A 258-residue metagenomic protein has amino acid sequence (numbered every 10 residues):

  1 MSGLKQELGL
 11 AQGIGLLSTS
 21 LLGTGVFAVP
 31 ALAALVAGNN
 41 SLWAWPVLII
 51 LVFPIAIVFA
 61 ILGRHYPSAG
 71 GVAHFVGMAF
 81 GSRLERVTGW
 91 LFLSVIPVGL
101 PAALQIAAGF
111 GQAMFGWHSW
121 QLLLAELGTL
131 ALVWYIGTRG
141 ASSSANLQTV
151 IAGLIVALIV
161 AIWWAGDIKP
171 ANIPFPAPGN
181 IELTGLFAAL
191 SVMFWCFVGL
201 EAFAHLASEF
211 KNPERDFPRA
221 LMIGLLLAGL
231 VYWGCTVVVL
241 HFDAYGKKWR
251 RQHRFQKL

Functional and structural regions predicted by a protein language model:
M1-N40, F53, I57: Membrane-interface "cap" regions at the ends of multi-pass membrane proteins
G3-L4, L42, W120-Q121, L127-G128 (+1 more regions): Helix-loop-helix junctions that connect adjacent transmembrane segments in multi-pass membrane transporters
E7-L17, G81-S94, T129, N180-M193 (+1 more regions): Select transmembrane alpha-helical segments in multipass membrane proteins
G9, G23, L62, F203-L206 (+1 more regions): Hydrophobic/aromatic residues within transmembrane alpha-helices of membrane transport systems, especially the TMDs
Q12, Y135-G140, A207-S208: Structural signal for the C-terminal ends of transmembrane alpha-helices and the immediately following loop
L16, F27, A56-A60, G89-F92 (+4 more regions): Alpha-helical transmembrane segments and their lipid-water interface positions in multi-pass membrane proteins
L17-L22, P46-I50, W90, L127 (+4 more regions): Residue-level signature of the transmembrane alpha-helical core of multi-pass small-molecule transporters
L32-V36, A44, P54-L130, Y135-T138 (+2 more regions): Hydrophobic transmembrane alpha-helices that form the core helical bundles of multi-pass secondary transporters
